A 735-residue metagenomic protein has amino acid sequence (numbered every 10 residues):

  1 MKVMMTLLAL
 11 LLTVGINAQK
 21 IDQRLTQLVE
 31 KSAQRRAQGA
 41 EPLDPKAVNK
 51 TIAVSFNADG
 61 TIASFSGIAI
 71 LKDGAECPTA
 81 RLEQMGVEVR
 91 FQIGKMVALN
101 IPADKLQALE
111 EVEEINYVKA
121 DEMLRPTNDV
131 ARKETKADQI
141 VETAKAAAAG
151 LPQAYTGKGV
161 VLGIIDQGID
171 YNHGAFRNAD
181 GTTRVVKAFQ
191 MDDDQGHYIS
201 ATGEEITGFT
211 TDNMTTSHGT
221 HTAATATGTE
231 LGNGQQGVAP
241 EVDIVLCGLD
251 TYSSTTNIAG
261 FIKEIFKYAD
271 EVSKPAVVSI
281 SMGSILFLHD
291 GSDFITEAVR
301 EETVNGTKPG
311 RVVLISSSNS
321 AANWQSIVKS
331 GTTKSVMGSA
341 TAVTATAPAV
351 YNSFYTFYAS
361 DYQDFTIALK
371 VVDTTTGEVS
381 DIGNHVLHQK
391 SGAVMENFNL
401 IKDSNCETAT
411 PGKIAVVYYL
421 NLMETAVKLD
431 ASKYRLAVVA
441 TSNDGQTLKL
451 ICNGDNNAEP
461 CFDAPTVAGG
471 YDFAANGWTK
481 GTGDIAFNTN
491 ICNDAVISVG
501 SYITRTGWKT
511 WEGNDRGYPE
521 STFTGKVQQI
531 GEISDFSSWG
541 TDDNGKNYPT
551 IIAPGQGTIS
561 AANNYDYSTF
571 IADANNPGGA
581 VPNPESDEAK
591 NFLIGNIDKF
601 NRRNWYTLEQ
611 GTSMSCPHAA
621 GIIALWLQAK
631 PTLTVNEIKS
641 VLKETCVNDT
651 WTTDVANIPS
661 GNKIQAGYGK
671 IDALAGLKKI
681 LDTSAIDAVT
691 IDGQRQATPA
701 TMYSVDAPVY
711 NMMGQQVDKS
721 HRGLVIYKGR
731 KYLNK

Functional and structural regions predicted by a protein language model:
N17-Q153, V160-V161, T346: Autoinhibitory N-terminal propeptides
Q19-I21, A146-I258, V272-V277, K308-V312 (+8 more regions): Subtilisin-like serine protease catalytic core
R36-D59, K105, P126-I164, G168-G181 (+4 more regions): N-terminal domain-start motif of subtilase-like serine proteases
S55-N57, E271, P275-S284, L288-G291 (+5 more regions): C-terminal subdomain of the subtilisin-like protease fold in secreted/lumenal serine endopeptidases
Q153, I169-T220, T375-T466, D573-I594: Active-site core segment of subtilase-fold serine proteases
A223, V245-T251, F266-V272, S353-D361 (+3 more regions): Hydrolase catalytic cores
A276-S380, V427-A562, T645-C646: Catalytic-core segments of hydrolase enzymes
L677-M713: Residue-level detector of functionally pivotal "anchor" positions at catalytic/ligand-binding pockets or at interdomain
